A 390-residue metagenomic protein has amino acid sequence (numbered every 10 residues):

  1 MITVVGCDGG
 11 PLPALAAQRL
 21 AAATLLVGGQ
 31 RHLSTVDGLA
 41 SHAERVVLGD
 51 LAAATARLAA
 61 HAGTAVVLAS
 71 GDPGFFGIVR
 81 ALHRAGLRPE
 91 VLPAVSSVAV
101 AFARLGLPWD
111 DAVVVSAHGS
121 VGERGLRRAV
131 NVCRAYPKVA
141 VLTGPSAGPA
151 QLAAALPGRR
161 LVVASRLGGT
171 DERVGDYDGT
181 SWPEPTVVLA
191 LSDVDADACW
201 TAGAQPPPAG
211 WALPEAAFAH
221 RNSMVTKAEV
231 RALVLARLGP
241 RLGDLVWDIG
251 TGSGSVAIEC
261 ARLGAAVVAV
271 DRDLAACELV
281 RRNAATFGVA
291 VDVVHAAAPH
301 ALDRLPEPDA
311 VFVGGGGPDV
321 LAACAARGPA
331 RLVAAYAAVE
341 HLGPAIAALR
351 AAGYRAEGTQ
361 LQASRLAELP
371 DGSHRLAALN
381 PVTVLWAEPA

Functional and structural regions predicted by a protein language model:
M1-V95, A99-V100, G122, G264-D271 (+2 more regions): Class I S-adenosyl-L-methionine
I2-L15, L25, A65, R84 (+1 more regions): Beta-strand/loop-alpha-helix module characteristic of Rossmann-like adenine-cofactor folds
T3-D8, S70-Y136, A290, P299 (+3 more regions): Class I SAM-dependent methyltransferase SAM-binding "motif I" and its flanking Rossmann-like core
G175-E184, H341, A347-A390: Active-site capping/gating segments
G243-G252: Conserved class I S-adenosyl-L-methionine
S253-A265: Conserved SAM-binding loop of SAM-dependent methyltransferases across substrates and taxa, primarily the Class I
D271-A276, G315-G316, A337: Short beta->alpha hinge that forms the Motif I/post-I loop of the SAM-binding pocket
R272-P308: S-adenosyl-L-methionine
